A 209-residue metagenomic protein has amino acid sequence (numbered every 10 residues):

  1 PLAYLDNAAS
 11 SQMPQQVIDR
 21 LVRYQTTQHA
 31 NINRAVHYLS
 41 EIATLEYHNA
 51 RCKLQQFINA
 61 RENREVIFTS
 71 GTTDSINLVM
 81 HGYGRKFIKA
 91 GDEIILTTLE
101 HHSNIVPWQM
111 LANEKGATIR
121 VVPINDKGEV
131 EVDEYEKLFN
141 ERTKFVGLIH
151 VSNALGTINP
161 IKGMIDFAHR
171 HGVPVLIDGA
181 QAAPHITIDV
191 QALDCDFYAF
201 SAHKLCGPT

Functional and structural regions predicted by a protein language model:
P1-T209: Pyridoxal 5′-phosphate
